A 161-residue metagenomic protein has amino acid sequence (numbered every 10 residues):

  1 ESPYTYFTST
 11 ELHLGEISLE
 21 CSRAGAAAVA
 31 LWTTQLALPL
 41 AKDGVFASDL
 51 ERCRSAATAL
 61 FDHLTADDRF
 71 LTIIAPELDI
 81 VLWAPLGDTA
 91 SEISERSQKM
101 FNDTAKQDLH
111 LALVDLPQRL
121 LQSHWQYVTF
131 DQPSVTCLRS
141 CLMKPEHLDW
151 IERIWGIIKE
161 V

Functional and structural regions predicted by a protein language model:
E1-D68: Active-site C-terminal subdomain of aminotransferase-like
S2-S9, R69-L71, L82, A112-R119: Patatin-like phospholipase A catalytic core
L14, G25-A30, P76-I80, K106-D108 (+1 more regions): Active-site lining segments that contact anionic ligands and/or coordinate catalytic metals
A26, S48-S55, A59, P76 (+3 more regions): Generic recognition of stable, solvent-exposed alpha-helical segments in well-folded globular domains
A37-L40, L86-T89, K144-D149: A generic structural motif
L71-H110, V114: Conserved PLP-binding catalytic core of the aspartate aminotransferase-like
K106-D131: Conserved PLP cofactor-binding pocket of PLP-dependent enzymes
W125-V161: PLP-dependent enzyme catalytic core of the Aspartate aminotransferase-like
